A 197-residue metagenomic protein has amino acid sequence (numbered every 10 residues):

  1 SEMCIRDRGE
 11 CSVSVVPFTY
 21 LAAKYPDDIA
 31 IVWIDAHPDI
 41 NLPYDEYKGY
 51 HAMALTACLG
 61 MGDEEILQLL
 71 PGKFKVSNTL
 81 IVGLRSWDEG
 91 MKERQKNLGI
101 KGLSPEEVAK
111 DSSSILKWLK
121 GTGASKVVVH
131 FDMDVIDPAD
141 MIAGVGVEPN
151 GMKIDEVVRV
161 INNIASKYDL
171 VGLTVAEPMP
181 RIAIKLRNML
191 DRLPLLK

Functional and structural regions predicted by a protein language model:
S1-C4: Short, small-residue-biased leader/transition segments that mark boundaries at the very start of proteins
R6, V16-P26, R94-K197: Catalytic cores of soluble, metal-dependent hydrolases
R6-Q68, K167-Y168: Active-site histidine-anchored catalytic micro-motif
W33-A36, L59, I81-S86, S104-E106 (+1 more regions): Short, structured patches in soluble enzyme cores that scaffold and shape functional sites
A36-I40, S86, M133-V135, P180: Short, glycine/acidic-enriched loop or turn micro-motifs at the edges of active sites
G62-D63, L80-W87, V108, M152-D155: A general structural motif
P71-V82: Alpha-helix-centered segments that form part of catalytic cores
W87-E93: Short, glycine/polar-rich helix-capping loops at beta-to-alpha or helix-loop-helix junctions that flank or form
